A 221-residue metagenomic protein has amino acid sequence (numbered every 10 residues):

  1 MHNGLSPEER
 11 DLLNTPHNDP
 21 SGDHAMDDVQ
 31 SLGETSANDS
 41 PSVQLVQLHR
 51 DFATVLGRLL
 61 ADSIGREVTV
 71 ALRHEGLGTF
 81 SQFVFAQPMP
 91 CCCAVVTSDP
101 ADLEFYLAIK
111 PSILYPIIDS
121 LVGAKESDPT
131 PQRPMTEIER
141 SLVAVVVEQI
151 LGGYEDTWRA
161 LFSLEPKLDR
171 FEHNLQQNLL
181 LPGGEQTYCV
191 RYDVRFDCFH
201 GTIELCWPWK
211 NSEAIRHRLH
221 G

Functional and structural regions predicted by a protein language model:
M1-G221: N-terminal auxiliary interaction/assembly segments of multi-subunit proteins
